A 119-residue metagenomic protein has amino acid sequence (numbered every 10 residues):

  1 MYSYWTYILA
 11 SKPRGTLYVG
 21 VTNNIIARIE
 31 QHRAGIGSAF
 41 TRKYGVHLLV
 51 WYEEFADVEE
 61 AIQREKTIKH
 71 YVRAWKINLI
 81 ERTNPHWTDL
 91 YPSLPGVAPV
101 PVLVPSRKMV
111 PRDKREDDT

Functional and structural regions predicted by a protein language model:
M1-Y52, E59-K66, T83-P85, L90-T119: GIY-YIG nuclease catalytic motif and its immediate N-terminal context
K43, K66-L79: Short arginine-rich
A56-E59, R73: Short, charged low-complexity linear motifs
